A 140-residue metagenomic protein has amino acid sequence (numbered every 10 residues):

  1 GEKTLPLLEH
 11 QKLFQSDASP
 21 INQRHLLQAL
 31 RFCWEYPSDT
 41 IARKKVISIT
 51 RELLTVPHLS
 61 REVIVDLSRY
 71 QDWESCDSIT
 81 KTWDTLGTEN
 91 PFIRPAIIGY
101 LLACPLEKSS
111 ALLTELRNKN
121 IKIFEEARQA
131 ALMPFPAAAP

Functional and structural regions predicted by a protein language model:
G1, I21-S38, S60-Y70, F92-C104 (+1 more regions): Structural detector for internal amphipathic alpha-helices that build alpha-solenoid repeat scaffolds
E2-F14, P37-R51, W73-D84, E107-L116: Amphipathic alpha-helical scaffolding segments comprising HEAT/armadillo-like alpha-solenoid repeats
F14-P20, L53-H58, Y70, D84-P91 (+1 more regions): Short coil turns that connect the paired helices of HEAT/ARM alpha-solenoid repeats
S19-L26, R43-V46, V56: Hydrophobic alpha-helical segments and helix-packing faces
Y36, T40, S60-I64, R69 (+5 more regions): Generic marker of "main functional regions" within proteins
F92-P140: Eukaryotic acidic, Ser/Thr-rich intrinsically disordered low-complexity regions
